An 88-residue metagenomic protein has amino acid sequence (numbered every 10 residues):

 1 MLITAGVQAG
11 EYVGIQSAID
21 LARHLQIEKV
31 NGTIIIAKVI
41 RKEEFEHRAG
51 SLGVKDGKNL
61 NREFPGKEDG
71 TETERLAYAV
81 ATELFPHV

Functional and structural regions predicted by a protein language model:
M1-V88: Structured catalytic-domain cores with a bias toward divalent-metal coordination
